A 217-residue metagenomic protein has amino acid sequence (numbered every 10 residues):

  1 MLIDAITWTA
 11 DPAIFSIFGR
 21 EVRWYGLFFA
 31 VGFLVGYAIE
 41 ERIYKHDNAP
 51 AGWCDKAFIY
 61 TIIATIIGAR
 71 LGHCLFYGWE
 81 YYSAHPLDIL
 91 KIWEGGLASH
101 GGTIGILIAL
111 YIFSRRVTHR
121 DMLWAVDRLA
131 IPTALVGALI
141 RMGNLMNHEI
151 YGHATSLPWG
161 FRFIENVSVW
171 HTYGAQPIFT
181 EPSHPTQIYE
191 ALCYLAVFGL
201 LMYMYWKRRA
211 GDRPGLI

Functional and structural regions predicted by a protein language model:
M1-I217: Hydrophobic, membrane-interfacing alpha helices
